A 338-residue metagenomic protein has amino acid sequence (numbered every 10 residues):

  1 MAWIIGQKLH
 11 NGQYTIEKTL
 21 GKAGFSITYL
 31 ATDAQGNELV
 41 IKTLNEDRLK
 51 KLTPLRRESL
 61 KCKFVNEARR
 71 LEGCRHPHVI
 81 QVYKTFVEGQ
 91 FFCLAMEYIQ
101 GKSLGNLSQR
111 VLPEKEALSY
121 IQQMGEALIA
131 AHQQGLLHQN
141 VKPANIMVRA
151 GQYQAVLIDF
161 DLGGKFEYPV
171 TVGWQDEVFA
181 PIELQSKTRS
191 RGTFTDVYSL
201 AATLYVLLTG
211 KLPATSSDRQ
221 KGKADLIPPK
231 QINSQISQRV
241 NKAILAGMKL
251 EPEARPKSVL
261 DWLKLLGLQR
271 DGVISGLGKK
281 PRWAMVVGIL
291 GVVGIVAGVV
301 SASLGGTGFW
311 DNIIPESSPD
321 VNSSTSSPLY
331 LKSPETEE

Functional and structural regions predicted by a protein language model:
E17-A23, T28: Protein kinase glycine-rich loop
G21, N66, R75-H78: Flexible N-lobe loop architecture of eukaryotic-like protein kinase catalytic domains
R48-G73: AlphaC helix of the eukaryotic protein kinase fold
T85: Activation-segment/catalytic-loop signature of the eukaryotic protein kinase fold
G89-S103, L107, V111: Conserved short submotifs of the Hanks-type protein kinase catalytic core that shape the nucleotide-binding pocket
Y120-I121: Activation segment signature within eukaryotic-like protein kinase domains
M124-L136: Protein kinase catalytic-loop region centered on the HRD/HxD motif
V178-L268: C-terminal lobe helix-coil module of Hanks-type protein kinase domains
